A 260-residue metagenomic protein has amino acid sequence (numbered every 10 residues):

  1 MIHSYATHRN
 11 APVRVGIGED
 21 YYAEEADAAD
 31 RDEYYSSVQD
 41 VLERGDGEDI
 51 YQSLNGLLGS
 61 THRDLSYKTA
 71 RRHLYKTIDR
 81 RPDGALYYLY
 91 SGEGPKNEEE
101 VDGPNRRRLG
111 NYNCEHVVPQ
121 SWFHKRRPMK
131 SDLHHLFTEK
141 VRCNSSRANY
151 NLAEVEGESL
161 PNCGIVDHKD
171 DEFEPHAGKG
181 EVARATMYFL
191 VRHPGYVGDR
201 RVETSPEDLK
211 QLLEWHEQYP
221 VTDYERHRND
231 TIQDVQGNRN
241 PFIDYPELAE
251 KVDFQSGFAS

Functional and structural regions predicted by a protein language model:
M1-G92, L248-S260: N-terminal module-boundary/linker segments of secreted carbohydrate-active enzymes
Q52-C114, V118-F123, D132-H135, V141-S145: Active-site-adjacent structural elements in enzyme catalytic domains
V101-S260: Domain-level detector of nuclease and nuclease-like folds in predominantly extracellular/periplasmic contexts
